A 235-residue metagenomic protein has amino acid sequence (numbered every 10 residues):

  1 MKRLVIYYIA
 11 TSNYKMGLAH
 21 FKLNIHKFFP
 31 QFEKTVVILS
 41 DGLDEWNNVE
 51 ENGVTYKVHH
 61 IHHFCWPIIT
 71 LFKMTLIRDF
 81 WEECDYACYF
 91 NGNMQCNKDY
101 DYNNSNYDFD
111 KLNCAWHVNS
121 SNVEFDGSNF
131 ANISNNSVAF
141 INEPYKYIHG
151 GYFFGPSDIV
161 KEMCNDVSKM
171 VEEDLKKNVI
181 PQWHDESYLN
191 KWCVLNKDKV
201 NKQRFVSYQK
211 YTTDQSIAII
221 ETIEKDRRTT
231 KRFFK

Functional and structural regions predicted by a protein language model:
M1-F72, D79-E83, E224-D226, K231-R232: N-terminal anchoring/stem segment of glycosyltransferases
T11-N13, G42-E45, H63-F64, M94-C96 (+4 more regions): Short, solvent-exposed loop/turn segments at secondary-structure junctions
K34-D41, C88, N113-C114, K199-V200: Short, hydrophobic beta-strand segments that form beta-sheet elements in well-ordered domains
D44-V54, Y102-D108, Y211-T213: Short loop/helix-cap segments at secondary-structure boundaries that form the rim of catalytic
I69-R78, N129-N142: Short acidic (Asp/Glu) patches
T70, M74, N93-M94, Q182-S187: Conserved glycosyltransferase catalytic-site signature
K73-E124: GT-A fold catalytic core of metal-dependent nucleotide-sugar glycosyltransferases, centered on the diacidic
V138-R228: Catalytic core and acceptor-binding pocket of nucleotide-sugar-dependent glycosyltransferases
